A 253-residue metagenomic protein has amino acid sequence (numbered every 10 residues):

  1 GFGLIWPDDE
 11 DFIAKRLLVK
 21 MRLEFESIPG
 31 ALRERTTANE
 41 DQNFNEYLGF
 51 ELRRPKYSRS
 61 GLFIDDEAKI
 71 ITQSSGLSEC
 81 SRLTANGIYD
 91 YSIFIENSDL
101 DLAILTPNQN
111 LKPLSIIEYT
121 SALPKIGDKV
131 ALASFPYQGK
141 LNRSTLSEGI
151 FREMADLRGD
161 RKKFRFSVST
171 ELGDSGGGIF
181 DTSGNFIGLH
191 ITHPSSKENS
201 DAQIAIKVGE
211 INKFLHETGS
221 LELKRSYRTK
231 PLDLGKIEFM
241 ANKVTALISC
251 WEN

Functional and structural regions predicted by a protein language model:
G1-P7, L189, I248: Short, well-ordered beta-strand elements
E10-L17, L62, S92-E96, T106-N142 (+2 more regions): Active-site substrate-binding loop(s) of clan PA
I13-E51, Q109-L114, Y137-G139, F186-N253: C-terminal cap/linker of serine protease catalytic domains
S58-S60, D65-L111: Catalytic-histidine neighborhood of serine endopeptidases, predominantly the chymotrypsin-like S1/PA family
L62-F63, T170-H190: Catalytic nucleophile loop of clan PA
S81, L114-K163, S169-D174, H190-Q203: Flexible, gly/ser-rich surface segments that form the specificity/activation loops bordering the active-site cleft
E96-L100, E153-G159, N253: Short, conserved beta-turn/loop elements at beta-strand boundaries and strand-helix junctions
